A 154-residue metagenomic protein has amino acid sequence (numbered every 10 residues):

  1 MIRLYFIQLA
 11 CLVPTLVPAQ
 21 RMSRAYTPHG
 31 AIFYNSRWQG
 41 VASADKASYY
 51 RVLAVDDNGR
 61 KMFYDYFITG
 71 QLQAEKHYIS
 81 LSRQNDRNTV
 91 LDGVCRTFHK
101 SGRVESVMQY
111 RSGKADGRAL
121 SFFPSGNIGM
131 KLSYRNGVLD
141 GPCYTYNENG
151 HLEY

Functional and structural regions predicted by a protein language model:
M1-A25: Bacterial Sec-dependent N-terminal signal peptides
Q20-F122, N127-Y146, H151-Y154: Periodic aromatic/glycine/histidine/acidic cluster detector with a strong bias toward beta-strand repeat architectures
